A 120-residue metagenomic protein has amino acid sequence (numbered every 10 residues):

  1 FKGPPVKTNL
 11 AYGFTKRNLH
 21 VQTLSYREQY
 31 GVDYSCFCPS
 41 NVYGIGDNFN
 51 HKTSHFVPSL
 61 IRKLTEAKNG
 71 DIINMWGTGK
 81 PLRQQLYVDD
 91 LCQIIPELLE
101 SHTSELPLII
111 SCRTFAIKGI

Functional and structural regions predicted by a protein language model:
F1-Y43, D47-K52: Catalytic helix-loop patch of NAD(P)-dependent Rossmann-fold dehydrogenases
H20-T23, I61, C92-I95: Short-chain dehydrogenase/reductase
L24-Q29, I61-T65, E100: Alpha-helical segments that scaffold the active site and NAD(P)H-binding pocket of short-chain dehydrogenase/reductase
F37, M75, I110: Hydrophobic residues at beta-strand termini and immediately following loops that shape nucleotide-binding pockets
S40-V42, M75-P81: Short linear capping/connector segments at secondary-structure termini
V42-P58, A67-I72, V88-D89, E97-I110 (+1 more regions): Glycine/proline-rich active-site loop of Rossmann-fold NAD(P)-dependent oxidoreductases
D47-N48, K80-R83: Heptad-repeat alpha-helical coiled-coil signaling segments
I117-I120: PAPS/PAP-binding and catalytic site of the sulfotransferase fold
